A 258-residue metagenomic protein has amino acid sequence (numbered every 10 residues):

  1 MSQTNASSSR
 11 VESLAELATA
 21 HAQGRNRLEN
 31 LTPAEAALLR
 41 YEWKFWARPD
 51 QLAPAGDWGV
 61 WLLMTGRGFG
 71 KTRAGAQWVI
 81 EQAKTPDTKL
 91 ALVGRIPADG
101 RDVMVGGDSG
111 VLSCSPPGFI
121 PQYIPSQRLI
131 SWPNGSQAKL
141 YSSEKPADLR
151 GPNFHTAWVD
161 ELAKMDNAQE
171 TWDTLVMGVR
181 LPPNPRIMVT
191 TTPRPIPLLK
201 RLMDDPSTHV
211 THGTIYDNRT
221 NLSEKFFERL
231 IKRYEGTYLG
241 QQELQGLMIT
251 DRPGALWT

Functional and structural regions predicted by a protein language model:
M1-G59: Pre-P-loop entry segment of helicase/translocase ATPase cores
W58-W78: Walker A/P-loop
R67, I96, S142-E144, T190-R194 (+1 more regions): A short beta-strand-to-loop transition that corresponds to the Sensor-1 phosphate-sensing loop of AAA+ P-loop ATPases
T88-G100: Conserved RecA-like ASCE P-loop NTPase motor core of nucleic-acid helicases/translocases
A98-H155, Q241, M248: Inter-Walker segment of RecA-like/P-loop motor cores
D160-L162: Walker B catalytic acidic pair
K164-E235: ASCE P-loop NTPase helicase motor core
R219-T258: ATPase catalytic-site recognition across NTP-hydrolyzing enzymes
